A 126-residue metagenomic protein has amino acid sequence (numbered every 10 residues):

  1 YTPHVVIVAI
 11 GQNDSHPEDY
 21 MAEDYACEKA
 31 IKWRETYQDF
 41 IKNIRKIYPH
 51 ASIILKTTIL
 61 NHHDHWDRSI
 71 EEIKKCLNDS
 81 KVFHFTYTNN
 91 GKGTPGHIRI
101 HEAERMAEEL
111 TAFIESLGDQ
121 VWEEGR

Functional and structural regions predicted by a protein language model:
Y1-R126: Alpha-helical cap/lid subdomain in secreted, periplasmic, or secretory-pathway luminal O-acyl-processing enzymes
